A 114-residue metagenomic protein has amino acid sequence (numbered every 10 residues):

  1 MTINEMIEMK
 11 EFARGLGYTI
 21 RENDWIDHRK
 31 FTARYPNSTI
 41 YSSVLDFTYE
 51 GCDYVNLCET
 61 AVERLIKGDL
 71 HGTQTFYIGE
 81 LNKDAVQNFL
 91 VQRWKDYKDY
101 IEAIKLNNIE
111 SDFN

Functional and structural regions predicted by a protein language model:
M1-Y35: Negatively charged, low-complexity tracts enriched in Asp/Glu with abundant Ser/Thr
T2-F12, K67-E110: Ampiphathic alpha-helical segments that act as solvent-exposed interaction surfaces
G17, Y35-P36, G68, N108: Short, flexible coil/linker elements and helix-boundary hinge sites characteristic of intrinsically disordered
G17-W25, S38-Y41, L45, W94-K95: Short glycine-aromatic motifs
D27-H28, T32, V62, L90-V91 (+1 more regions): Intrinsically disordered, low-complexity sequence elements enriched in Ser/Thr/Gly/Pro
N37-N88: Intrinsically disordered, low-complexity regulatory segments enriched in Ser/Thr/Pro and charged residues
